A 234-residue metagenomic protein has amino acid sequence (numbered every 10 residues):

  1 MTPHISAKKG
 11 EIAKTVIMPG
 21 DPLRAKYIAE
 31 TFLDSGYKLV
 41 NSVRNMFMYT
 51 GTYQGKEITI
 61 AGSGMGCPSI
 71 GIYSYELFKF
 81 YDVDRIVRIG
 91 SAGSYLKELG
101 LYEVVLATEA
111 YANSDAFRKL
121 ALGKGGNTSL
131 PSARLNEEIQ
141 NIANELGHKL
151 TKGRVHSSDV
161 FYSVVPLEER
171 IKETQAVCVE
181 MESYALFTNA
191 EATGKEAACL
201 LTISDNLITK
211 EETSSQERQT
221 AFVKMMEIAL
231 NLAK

Functional and structural regions predicted by a protein language model:
M1-S129, A133-E137: Metabolite-binding pocket within alpha/beta catalytic cores that recognizes anionic/polar moieties
P22, G93, A110, H156-V160 (+3 more regions): Glycine-rich beta-alpha junction loops
K79, L167-E168, A192, L200 (+1 more regions): Expand to "…catalyze enediolate/carbanion chemistry for C-C bond making/breaking, isomerization, decarboxylation
G125-Q175: Active-site rim beta-loop-alpha module in soluble metabolic enzymes
S129-L130, A185, I208, E217: A generic structural signal for tightly packed, nonpolar segments enriched in small/aliphatic residues
E138-L146, N189, I228-L232: Generic non-transmembrane alpha-helical segments
P166-A198, T202-S204: A C-terminal functional module that forms or caps the active site or interfaces directly with catalytic machinery
L207-K234: His/Asp/Glu-rich mid-to-C-terminal helical/loop segments that flank catalytic regions of hydrolases
